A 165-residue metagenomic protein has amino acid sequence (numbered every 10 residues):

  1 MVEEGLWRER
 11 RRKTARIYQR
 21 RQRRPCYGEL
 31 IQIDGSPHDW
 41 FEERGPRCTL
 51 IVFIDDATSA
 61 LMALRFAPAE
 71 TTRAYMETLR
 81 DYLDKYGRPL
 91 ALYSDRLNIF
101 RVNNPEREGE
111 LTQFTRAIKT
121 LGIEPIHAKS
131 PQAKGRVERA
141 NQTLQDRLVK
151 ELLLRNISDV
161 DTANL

Functional and structural regions predicted by a protein language model:
M1-D39, G109-T112: Basic, flexible linker segments flanking DNA-binding modules in nucleic acid-interacting mobile-element proteins
E4-R8, L83-Y86, R96, G122 (+2 more regions): A generic secondary-structure signal for well-formed alpha-helical elements
R16, L97-N98, A133: Positions that flank functional sites
R20, V102, V137-E138: Short Asp/Glu-rich motifs
G35-D84, R88-I99, N103, I126-K129: A short, conserved beta-strand element enriched in hydrophobic/aromatic residues
T78, T112-Q113: Short Gly/charged-rich anion-binding patches and loops
R107, Q113-L165: Charged alpha-helix within mobile-element recombinases
